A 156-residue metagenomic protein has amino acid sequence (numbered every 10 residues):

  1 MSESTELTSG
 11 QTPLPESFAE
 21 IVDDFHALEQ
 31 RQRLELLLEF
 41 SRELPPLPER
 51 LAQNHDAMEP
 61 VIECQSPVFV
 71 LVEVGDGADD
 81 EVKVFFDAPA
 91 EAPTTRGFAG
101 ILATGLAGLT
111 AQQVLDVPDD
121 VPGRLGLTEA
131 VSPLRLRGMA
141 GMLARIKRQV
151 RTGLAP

Functional and structural regions predicted by a protein language model:
S2-S9, P13, P156: Intrinsically disordered, low-complexity regions enriched in acidic/Ser/Thr/Pro/Gln residues
P13-M58: Extended low-complexity intrinsically disordered regions
L28, M58-P60, V74-D76, F86-A90 (+1 more regions): Solvent-exposed interaction patches of small proteins and small membrane subunits
L51-V74: Structured beta-strand/loop patches that form or line metal/cofactor-binding pockets in enzymes
E63-P67, D79-K83, R96-F98: Short connector loops at helix/strand junctions that flank enzyme active sites, especially segments positioning acidic
V74-P93, A103-A107: Conserved interaction-surface patches within small, structured recognition/assembly domains
A90, Q112-V117, V121-P156: C-terminal binding/interaction regions
F98-Q112: Alpha-helical support elements that line or immediately flank enzyme active sites and cofactor-binding pockets
